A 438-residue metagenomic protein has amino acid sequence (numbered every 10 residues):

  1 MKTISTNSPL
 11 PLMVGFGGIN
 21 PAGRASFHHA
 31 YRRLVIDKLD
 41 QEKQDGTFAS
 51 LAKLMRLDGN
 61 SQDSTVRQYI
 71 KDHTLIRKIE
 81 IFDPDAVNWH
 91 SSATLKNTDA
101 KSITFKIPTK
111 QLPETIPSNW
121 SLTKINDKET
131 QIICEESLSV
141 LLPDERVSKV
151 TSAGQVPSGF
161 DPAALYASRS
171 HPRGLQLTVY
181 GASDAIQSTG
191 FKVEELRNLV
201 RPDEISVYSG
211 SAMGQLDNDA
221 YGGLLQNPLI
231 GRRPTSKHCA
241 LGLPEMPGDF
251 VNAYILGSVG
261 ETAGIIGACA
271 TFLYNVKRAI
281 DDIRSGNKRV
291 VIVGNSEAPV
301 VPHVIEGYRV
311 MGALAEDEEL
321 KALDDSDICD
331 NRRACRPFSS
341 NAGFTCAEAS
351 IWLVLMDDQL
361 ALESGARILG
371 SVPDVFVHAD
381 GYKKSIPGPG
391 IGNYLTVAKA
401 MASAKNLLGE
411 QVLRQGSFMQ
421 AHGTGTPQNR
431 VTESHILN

Functional and structural regions predicted by a protein language model:
M1-A167, Q359-S371: ACP-dependent fatty acid/polyketide chain-elongation machinery
I4, E129-Q176, G214-R278, M311 (+2 more regions): Conserved catalytic cysteine-centered active-site region of acyl-thioester-dependent Claisen-condensing enzymes
N7-G17, P21, E319-V412, S417-F418: Condensing-enzyme catalytic core mediating Claisen C-C bond formation in acyl metabolism
L175-T235: Hydrophobic alpha-helical hairpins/lids featuring a short glycine-rich hinge
L177-F191, P244, G248, T262-E297 (+1 more regions): Active-site-proximal alpha-helical scaffold in enzymes
A182, V207, F272, A279 (+5 more regions): Conserved small-residue
N218-G222, N275-K277, V301-G307, A366 (+2 more regions): Short acidic, glycine/serine/threonine-rich loops at helix termini
G381-N393, G423-N438: Short glycine/threonine-rich loop-to-helix capping motif typified by GTGT followed within a few residues by an Asp-Pro
